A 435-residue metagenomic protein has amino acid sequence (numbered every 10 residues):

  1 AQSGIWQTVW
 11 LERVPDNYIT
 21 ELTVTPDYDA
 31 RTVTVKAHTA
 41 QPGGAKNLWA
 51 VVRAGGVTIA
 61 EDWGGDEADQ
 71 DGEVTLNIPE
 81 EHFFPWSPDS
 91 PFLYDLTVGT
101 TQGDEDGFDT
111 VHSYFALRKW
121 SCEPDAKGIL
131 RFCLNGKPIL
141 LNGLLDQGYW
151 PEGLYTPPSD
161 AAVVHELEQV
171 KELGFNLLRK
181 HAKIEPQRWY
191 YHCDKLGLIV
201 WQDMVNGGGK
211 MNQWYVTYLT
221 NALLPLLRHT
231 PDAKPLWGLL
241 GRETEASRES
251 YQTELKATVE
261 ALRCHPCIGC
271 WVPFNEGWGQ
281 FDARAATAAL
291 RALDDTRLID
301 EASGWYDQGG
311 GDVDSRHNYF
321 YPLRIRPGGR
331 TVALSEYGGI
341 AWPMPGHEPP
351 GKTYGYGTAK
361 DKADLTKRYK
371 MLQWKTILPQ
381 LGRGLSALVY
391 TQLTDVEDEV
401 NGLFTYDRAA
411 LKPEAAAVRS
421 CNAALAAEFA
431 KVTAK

Functional and structural regions predicted by a protein language model:
A1-H192, L196-V200, E254, G269-C270 (+6 more regions): Secreted/periplasmic carbohydrate-active enzymes, especially glycoside hydrolases
L167-E168, L177-A409, P413-N422, A430 (+1 more regions): Substrate-binding/catalytic cleft of secreted carbohydrate-active enzymes, primarily glycoside hydrolases
